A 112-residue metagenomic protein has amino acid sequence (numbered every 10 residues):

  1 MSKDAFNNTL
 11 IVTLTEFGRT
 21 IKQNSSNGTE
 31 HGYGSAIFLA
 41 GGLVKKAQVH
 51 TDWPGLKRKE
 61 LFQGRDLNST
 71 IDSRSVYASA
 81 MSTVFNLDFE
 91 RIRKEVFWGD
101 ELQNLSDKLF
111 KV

Functional and structural regions predicted by a protein language model:
M1-V112: Feature marks hydrolase-like catalytic cores characterized by long aromatic- and Gly/Pro-rich stretches
